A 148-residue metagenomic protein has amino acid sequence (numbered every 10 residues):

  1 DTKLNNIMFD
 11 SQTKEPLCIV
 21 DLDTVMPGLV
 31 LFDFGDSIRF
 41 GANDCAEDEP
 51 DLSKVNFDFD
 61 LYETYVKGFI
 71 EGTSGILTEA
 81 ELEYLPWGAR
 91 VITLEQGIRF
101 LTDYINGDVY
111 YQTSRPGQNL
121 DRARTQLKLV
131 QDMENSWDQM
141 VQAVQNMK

Functional and structural regions predicted by a protein language model:
D1-F32: Active-site acidic catalytic loop and adjacent metal/ATP-binding pocket of ATP-dependent phosphoryl transfer enzymes
I7, G35, K128: Active-site phosphate/pyrophosphate-handling residues
G28, E79, E95: Loop/helix-junction capping segments adjacent to catalytic residues or to phosphate/diphosphate-binding pockets
L31-S74, V91-Y110: Active-site activation/catalytic loop segments of kinase-like enzymes and analogous catalytic loops in related
S74-L82: Alpha-helical transmembrane segments
E83-I92: Small/polar glycine-rich anion-binding or flexible loop at a beta-alpha turn
E95-K148: ATP/Mg2+ or Mg2+-diphosphate-binding catalytic cores that bind nucleotide phosphates or diphosphates via glycine-rich
